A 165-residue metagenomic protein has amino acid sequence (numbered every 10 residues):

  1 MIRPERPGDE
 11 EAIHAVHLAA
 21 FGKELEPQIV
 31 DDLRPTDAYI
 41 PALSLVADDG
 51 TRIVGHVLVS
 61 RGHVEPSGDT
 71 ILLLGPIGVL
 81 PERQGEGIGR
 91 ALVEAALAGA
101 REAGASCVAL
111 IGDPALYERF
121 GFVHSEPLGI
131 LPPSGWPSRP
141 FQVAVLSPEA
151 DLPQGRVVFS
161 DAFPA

Functional and structural regions predicted by a protein language model:
M1-D32, A38-V54, D69, F141 (+1 more regions): Short amphipathic alpha-helix that is part of the acyltransferase structural core
H63-I71: A short, polar/charged loop-to-alpha-helix boundary motif
P66-S67, L80-A91, A103, R119-F120: Conserved glycine-rich acetyl-CoA-binding loop
L74, V79, G85-A98, A109-L110: Conserved acetyl-CoA-binding loop-helix of GNAT-fold acetyltransferases
E86, R90, W136-S147: Accessory recognition modules or surfaces
E102-S106, I111-P137: Conserved active-site alpha-helix within GNAT-family acetyltransferase domains
